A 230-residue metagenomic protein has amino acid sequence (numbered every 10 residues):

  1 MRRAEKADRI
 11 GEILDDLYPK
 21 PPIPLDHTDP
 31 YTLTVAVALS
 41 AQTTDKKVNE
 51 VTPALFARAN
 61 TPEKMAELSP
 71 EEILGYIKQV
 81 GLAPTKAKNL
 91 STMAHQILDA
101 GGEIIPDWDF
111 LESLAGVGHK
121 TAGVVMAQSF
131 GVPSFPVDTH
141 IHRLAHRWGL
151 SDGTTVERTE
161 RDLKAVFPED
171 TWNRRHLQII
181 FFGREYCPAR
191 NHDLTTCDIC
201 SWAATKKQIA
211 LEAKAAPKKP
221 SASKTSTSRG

Functional and structural regions predicted by a protein language model:
R2-P217: Catalytic cores of DNA base-excision repair glycosylases
P220-G230: Long, low-complexity, intrinsically disordered segments
